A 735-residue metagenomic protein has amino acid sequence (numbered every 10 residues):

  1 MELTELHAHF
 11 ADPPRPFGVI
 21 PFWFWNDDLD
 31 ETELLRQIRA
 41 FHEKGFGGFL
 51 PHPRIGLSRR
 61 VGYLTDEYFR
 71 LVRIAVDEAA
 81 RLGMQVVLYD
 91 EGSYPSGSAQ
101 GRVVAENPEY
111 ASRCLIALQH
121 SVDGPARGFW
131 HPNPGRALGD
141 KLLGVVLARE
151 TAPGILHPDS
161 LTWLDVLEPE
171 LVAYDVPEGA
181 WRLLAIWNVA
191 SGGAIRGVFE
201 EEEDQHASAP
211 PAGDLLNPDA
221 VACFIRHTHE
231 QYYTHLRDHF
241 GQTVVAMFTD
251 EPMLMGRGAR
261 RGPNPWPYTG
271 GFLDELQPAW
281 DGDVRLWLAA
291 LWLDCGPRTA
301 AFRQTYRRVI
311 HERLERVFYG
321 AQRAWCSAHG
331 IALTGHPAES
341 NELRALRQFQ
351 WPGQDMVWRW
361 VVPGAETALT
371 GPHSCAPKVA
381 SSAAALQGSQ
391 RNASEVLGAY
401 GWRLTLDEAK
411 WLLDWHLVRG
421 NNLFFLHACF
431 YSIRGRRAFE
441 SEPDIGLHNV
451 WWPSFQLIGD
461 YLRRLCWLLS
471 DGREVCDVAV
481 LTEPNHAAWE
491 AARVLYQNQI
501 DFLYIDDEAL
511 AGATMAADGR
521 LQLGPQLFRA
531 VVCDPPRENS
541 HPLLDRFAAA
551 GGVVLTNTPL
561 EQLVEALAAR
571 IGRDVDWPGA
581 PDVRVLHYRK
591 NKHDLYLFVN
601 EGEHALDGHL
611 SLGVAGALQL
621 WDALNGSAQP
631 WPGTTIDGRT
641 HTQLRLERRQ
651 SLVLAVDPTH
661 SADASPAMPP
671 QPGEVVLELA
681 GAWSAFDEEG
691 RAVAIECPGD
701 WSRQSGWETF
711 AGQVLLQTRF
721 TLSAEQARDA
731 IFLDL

Functional and structural regions predicted by a protein language model:
M1-W25: Generic start-of-chain signal for non-secretory N-termini
E2, F17-I20, D30-R36, G48-F49 (+8 more regions): Carbohydrate-binding surfaces of carbohydrate-active enzymes
E5-H7, I38, H42: N-terminal regions that are enriched for targeting/export leaders and immediately downstream pro/stem segments
F24, D140-K141, V145-T162, T228-Q231 (+3 more regions): Hydrophobic alpha-helical membrane-insertion signals
F41, G48-F49, G56: Long, well-ordered hydrophobic secondary-structure segments characteristic of membrane-embedded and membrane-proximal
H42-E43, L417: Non-catalytic positions within long, well-ordered alpha-helices that form the structural scaffold/packing of enzyme
P53-E178, A185-I186, S191-A194, V198-A222 (+1 more regions): Acidic/aromatic-lined carbohydrate-recognition and catalytic surfaces of CAZymes acting on diverse glycans
D734-L735: Membrane-proximal, cysteine-centered motifs at transmembrane boundaries in secretory-pathway and membrane proteins
